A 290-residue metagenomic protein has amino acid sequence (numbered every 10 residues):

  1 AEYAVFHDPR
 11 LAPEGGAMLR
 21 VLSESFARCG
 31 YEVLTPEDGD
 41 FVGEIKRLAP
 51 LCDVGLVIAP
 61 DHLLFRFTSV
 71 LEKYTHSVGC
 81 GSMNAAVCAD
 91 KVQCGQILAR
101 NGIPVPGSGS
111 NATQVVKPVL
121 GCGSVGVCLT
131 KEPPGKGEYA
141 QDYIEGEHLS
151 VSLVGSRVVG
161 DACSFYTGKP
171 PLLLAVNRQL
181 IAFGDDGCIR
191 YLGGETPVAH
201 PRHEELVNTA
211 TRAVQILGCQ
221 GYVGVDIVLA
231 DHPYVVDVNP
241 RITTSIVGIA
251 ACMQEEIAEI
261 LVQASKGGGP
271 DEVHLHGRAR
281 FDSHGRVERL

Functional and structural regions predicted by a protein language model:
F6-F26: Short catalytic helix/loop segments, enriched in acidic residues and glycine and frequently bearing histidine
V21-R28, L34-G107: Conserved N-proximal alpha/beta basic substrate-recognition cap immediately N-terminal to, or forming the N-lobe
V54, I260-L290: Peripheral (often C-terminal) accessory segments that flank ATP-dependent C-N-forming ligase machineries
L98, A112-V127, G137-G146, V151 (+4 more regions): ATP-grasp fold ATP-binding core
V127-E132, L153-S156: Short beta-strand-to-turn element immediately C-terminal to the catalytic PLP-Schiff-base lysine in fold type I
Q141-G218, L229, N239-S265: ATP-dependent carboxylate/phosphate-activation module, predominantly the ATP-grasp catalytic core and closely related
Q220-D226, D271-L275: Flexible, glycine/charged-enriched surface loops at secondary-structure junctions
H232-Y234: Conserved protein kinase catalytic/activation segment
